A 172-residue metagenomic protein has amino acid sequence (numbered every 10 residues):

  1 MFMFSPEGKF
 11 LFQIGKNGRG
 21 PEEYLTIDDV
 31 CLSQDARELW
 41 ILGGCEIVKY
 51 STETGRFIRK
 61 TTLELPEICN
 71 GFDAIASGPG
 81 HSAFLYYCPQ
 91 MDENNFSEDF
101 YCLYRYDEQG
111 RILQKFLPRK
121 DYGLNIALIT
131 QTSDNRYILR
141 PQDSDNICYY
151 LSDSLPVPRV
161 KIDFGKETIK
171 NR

Functional and structural regions predicted by a protein language model:
M1-F2, R37-G43, G80-N95, T132-Y149: Short beta-strand elements that form the blades of beta-propeller/WD-repeat-like and other beta-sheet-rich scaffold
M1-M3, I47-K49, Y101-L103, I147-C148: Hydrophobic beta-strand positions in blades of beta-propellers and related beta-sheet-rich domains
S5-K9, S51-G55, Y106-Q109, L151-L155: Short loop/turn segments that connect beta-strands within beta-propeller blades
K9-A36, L65-P66: Blade-loop segments of beta-propeller domains
G15-E22, T62-N70, R119-L124, D163-T168: Short coil/turn segments at the loop-to-beta-strand junctions that recur within blades of beta-propeller repeat folds
L25-I27, L42-Y101, L113-D121: Asp-box/WD-like beta-propeller blade repeats and closely related beta-sheet repeat scaffolds
D28-Q34, D73-G80, I126-N135, P141 (+1 more regions): Structural signature of eukaryotic scaffold interfaces centered on beta-propeller domains
S97-V157: Loop-centered beta-sheet repeat module
